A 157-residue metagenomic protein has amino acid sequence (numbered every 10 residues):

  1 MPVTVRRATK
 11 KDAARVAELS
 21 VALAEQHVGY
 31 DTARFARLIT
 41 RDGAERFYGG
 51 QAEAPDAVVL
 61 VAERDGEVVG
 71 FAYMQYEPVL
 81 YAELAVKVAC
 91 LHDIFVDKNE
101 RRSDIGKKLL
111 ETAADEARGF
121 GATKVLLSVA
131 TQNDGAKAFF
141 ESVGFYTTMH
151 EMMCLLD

Functional and structural regions predicted by a protein language model:
M1-A14: Conserved N-terminal entry element of GNAT/NAT acetyltransferase domains
A24-F47: Conserved GNAT-fold acetyl-CoA-binding loop/helix
E45-V61, C90: A short helix-loop-beta-strand connector motif used in the catalytic cores of GNAT acetyltransferases and, in some
V61, E67-Y76, C90, F95: Conserved beta-strand in the GNAT
A85-K98, H150-M153: Conserved acetyl-CoA binding element of GNAT-fold acetyltransferases
E100, D104-T112: Conserved acetyl-CoA pyrophosphate-binding loop and the N-cap/start of the following alpha-helix in GNAT-like
K107, G119, T131-M149, C154: Conserved active-site alpha-helix within GNAT-family acetyltransferase domains
R118-S128: Conserved GNAT acetyl-CoA-binding A-motif
